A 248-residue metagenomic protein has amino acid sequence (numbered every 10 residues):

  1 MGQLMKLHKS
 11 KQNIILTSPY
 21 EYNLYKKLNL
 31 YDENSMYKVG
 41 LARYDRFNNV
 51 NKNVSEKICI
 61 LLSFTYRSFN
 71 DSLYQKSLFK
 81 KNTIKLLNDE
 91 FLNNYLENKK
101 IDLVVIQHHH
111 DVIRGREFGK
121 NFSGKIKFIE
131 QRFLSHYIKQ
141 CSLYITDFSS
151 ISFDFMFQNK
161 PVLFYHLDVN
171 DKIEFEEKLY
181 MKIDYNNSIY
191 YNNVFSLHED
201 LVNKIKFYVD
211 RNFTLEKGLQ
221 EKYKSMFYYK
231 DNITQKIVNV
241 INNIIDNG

Functional and structural regions predicted by a protein language model:
M1-F47: Active-site and donor-binding regions of nucleotide-sugar-utilizing enzymes
L4-S10, Y95-N98, Q158: Short, conserved loop/helix-junction motifs that constitute active-site signature segments in enzyme catalytic cores
Q12, I58, S142: Conserved acidic residues
I14, Y144-I145, V162: Short, well-ordered beta-strand core segments
A42-F118, F195: Conserved catalytic-core segment of nucleotide-activated headgroup transferases in glycan assembly
H109-F153: Donor nucleotide-activated moiety binding/catalytic core segment of transferases that use nucleotide-activated donors
E117-F122, S150-M226: Catalytic binding pocket for nucleotide-activated donors in carbohydrate/polymer assembly enzymes
Y229-G248: C-terminal alpha-helical cap of glycosyltransferases
